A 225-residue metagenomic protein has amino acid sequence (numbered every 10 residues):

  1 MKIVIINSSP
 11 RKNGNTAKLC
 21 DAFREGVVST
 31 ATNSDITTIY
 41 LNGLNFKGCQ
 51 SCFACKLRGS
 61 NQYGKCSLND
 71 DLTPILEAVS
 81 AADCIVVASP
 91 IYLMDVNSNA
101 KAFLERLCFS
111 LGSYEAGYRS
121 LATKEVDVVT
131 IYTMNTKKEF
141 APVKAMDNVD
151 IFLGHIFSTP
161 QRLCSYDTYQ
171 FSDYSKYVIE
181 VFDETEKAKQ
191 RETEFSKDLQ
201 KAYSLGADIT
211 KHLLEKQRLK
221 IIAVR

Functional and structural regions predicted by a protein language model:
M1-A116, V181-R225: N-terminal beta1-alpha1-beta2 submodule of the flavodoxin-like/Rossmannoid cofactor-binding fold
T38-Y40, L68, T130, R162-S165: Structural signal for conserved beta-strand scaffold positions within catalytic alpha/beta enzyme cores
F46, P160-K176: Short, solvent-exposed beta-strand-terminating loops
G48-C52, P142-V143, S172-Y177: Short aromatic-enriched loop/helix-cap "lid" or pocket-rim segments at secondary-structure transitions that line
N61, M146, K176-V178: Short secondary-structure boundary micro-motifs
T73-E77, T123, S172-K176: Membrane-targeting and insertion segments and their boundary/processing signals
Y92-M94, T136-K137, Y169-Q170: Short, catalytically relevant binding-site loops at active-site mouths
S98-N99, G112-C164: Short, glycine-/small-residue-rich phosphate/pyrophosphate-handling segment
